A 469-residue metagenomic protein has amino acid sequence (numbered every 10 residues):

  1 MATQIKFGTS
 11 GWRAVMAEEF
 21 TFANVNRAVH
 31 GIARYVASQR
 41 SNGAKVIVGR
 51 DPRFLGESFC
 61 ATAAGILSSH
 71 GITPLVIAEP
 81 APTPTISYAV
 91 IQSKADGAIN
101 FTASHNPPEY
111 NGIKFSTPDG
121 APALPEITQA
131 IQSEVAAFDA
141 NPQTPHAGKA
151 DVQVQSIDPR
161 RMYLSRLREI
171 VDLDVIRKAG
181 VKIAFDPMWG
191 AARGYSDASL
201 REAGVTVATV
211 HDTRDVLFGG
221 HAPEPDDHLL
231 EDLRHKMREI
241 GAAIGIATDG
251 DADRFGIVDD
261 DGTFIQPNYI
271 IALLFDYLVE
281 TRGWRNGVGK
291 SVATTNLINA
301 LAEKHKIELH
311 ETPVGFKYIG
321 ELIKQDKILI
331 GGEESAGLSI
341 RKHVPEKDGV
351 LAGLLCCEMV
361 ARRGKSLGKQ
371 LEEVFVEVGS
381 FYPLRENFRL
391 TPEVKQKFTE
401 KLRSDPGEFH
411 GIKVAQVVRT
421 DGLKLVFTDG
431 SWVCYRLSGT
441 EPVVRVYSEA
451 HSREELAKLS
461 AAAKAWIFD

Functional and structural regions predicted by a protein language model:
M1-A2, V15, N111-I240: Gly/Ser/Thr-enriched, mixed-charge loops and adjacent short helices that form phosphate/oxyanion-binding elements
M1-H70, Q153-I183: An N-terminal, well-structured beta->alpha segment
S10, V48, I86, I99 (+12 more regions): Buried hydrophobic positions in well-ordered alpha/beta secondary-structure cores of metabolic enzymes
R34, N42-Y110, S199-V258: N-terminal small/polar loop signature for handling phosphorylated ligands or for N-terminal nucleophile
A78, S133-L164, D260-G332, L338-I340: Proline/glycine-rich low-complexity loops and linkers
F115-P118, G256-D260, I340-R341: Short beta-strand-to-turn element immediately C-terminal to the catalytic PLP-Schiff-base lysine in fold type I
L124, T209-H211, T263-R282, G349-C357: Gly/Ser/Thr-rich active-site loops/lids in small-molecule metabolic enzymes that frequently grip phosphoryl groups
A243-I244, W284-D469: Phosphate-binding and adjacent anionic-ligand microenvironments
